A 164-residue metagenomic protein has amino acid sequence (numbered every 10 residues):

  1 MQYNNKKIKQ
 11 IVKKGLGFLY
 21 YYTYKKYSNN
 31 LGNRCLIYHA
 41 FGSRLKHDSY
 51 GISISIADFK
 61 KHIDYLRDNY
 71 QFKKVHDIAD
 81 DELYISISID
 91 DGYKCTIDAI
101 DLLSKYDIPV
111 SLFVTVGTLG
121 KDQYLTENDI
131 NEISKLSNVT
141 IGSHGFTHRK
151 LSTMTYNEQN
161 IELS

Functional and structural regions predicted by a protein language model:
M1-A40, L45-K46, Y50: Membrane-proximal basic amphipathic "stem/tether" segments
N30-L31, D68-N69, Y106, L136-S137: Structured helix-beta-strand junction loops
L36-G42, E82-I85, S104-S164: Metal-dependent polysaccharide deacetylase catalytic core of the NodB/CE4 family, i.e., the active-site-bearing domain
L45, S49-S53, Y84-D91, T153: The substrate-binding groove and active-site-proximal loops of carbohydrate-active enzymes, especially glycoside
G51-E82, K105: C-terminal domain-boundary segment and adjacent tail
I56, K60, T96, Y124-E127: Structural motif corresponding to alpha-helix initiation and N-cap regions
K60, D64, I97, N160-S164: Generic alpha-helical structural signal
D91-D98: Short acidic, Gly/Ser-rich segments with clustered Asp/Glu that frequently serve as metal-coordination loops in enzyme
